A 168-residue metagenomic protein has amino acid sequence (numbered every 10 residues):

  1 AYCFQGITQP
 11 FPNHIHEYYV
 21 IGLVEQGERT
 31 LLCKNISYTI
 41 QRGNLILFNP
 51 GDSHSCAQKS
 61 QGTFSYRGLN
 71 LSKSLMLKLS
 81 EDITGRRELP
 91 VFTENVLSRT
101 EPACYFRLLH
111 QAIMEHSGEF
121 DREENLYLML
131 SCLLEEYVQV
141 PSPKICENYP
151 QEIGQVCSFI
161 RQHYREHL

Functional and structural regions predicted by a protein language model:
A1-C3, T8-Q9, N35, L71 (+4 more regions): Proteins with a high burden of low-complexity, intrinsically disordered sequence enriched in S/T/G/P/A and R, requiring
A1-L89, E115-G118: N-terminal regulatory/effector-sensing and dimerization cores that precede helix-turn-helix DNA-binding domains
V20-L23, L75, Y105, N125 (+1 more regions): Amphipathic, well-ordered alpha-helical segments in soluble domains
R87-E101, Q111-L168: Short, Lys/Arg-enriched, Trp-marked, Pro/Gly-tolerant hinge/linker segments that flank
F106-H110: Terminal output helix/cap of sensory domains in signal transduction proteins
